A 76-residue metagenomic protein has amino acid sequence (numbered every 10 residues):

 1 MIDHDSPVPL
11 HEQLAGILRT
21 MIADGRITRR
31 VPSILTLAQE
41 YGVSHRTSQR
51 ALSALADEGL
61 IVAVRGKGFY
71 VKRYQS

Functional and structural regions predicted by a protein language model:
M1-H45, Q49-V62, R73-S76: Extreme N-terminal segment that seeds HTH/winged-HTH DNA-binding domains in transcriptional regulators
K67-R73: Minor-groove-contacting beta-hairpin "wing" of winged helix-turn-helix DNA-binding domains
